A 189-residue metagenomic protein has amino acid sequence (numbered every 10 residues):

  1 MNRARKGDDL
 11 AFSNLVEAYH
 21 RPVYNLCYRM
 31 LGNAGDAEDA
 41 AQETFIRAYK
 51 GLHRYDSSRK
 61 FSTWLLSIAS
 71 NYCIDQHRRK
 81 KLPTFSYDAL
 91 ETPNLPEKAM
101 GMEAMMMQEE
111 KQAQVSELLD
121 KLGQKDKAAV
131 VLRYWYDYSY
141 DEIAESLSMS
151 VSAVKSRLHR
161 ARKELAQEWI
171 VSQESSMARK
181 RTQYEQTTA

Functional and structural regions predicted by a protein language model:
M1-P22, R29, E103, D120 (+3 more regions): N-terminal module of bacterial RNA polymerase sigma factors
R3-N14, Y24-E43, S139, V151 (+1 more regions): Short, charged helix-capping/linker segments at alpha-helix termini
L10, P22, A113-E117, K127-A128: Pre-recognition alpha-helix immediately N-terminal to the DNA-recognition helix within helix-turn-helix or winged-helix
N25, D39-I46, R59-N71: Structural recognition of an alpha-helix C-terminal capping motif at a helix-to-coil junction
K50-S57, S67-Y87, Q108, R160: Arg/Lys-rich amphipathic alpha helix in sigma70-family domain 2
T63, I74, L118, D126 (+2 more regions): DNA-recognition helix of helix-turn-helix
P83-Q112, T182-T187: Internal acidic/polar
A129-R133: A short pre-motif secondary-structure segment
